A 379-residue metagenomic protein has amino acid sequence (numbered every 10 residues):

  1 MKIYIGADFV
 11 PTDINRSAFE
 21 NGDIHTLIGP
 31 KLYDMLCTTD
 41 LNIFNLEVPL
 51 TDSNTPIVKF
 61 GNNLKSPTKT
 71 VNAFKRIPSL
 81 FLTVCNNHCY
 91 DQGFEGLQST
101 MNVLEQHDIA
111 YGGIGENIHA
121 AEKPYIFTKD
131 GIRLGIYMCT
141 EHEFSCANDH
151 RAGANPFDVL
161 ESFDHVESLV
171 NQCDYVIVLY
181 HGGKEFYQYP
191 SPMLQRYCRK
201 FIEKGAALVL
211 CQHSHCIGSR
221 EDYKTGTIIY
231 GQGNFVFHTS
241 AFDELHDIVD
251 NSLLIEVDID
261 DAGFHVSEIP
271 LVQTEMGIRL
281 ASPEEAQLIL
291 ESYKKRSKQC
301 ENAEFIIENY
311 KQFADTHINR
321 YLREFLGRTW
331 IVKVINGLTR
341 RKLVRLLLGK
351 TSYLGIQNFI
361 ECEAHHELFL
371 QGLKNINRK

Functional and structural regions predicted by a protein language model:
I5, P11, N15, H25-F81 (+3 more regions): Catalytic alpha-helical scaffold of carbohydrate-active enzymes acting on polysaccharides/glycoconjugates
I5-A7, N42-E47, I77-N87, Y111-G115 (+4 more regions): Active-site neighborhood of phospho(di)ester-bond hydrolases with catalytic His/Asp-centered motifs
P11-I14, L50-S53, N87-M101, I118-K123 (+4 more regions): Active-site environment of divalent metal-dependent phosphoester hydrolases
I14-P30, L64, T128-V176, R196 (+1 more regions): Binuclear metal-dependent hydrolase catalytic cores centered on His/Asp/Glu-rich metal-binding motifs
T39-T51, N87, E167-Y189: Short acidic, glycine-rich surface-loop motifs adjacent to enzyme active sites
S53-K75, Y175-G205: Active-site-proximal segments of metal-dependent phosphoesterases and phosphodiesterases across multiple
P78-F81, P192-L253: Conserved beta-sheet core of the metallophosphoesterase superfamily
H246-D247, N251-K379: A short C-terminal boundary segment appended to hydrolase-like catalytic domains
